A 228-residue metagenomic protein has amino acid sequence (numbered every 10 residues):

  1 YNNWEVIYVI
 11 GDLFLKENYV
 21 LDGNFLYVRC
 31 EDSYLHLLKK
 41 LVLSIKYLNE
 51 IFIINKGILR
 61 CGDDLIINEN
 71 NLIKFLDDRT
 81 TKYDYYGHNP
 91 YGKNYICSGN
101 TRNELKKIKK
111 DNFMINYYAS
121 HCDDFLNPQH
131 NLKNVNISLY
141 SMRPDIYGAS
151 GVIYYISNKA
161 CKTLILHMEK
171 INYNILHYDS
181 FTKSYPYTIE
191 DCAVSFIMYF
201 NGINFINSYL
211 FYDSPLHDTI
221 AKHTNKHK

Functional and structural regions predicted by a protein language model:
Y1-W4: Short, acidic, metal-binding catalytic loop of nucleotide-sugar glycosyltransferases
V6-Y8, R60, Y85: Structural beta-sheet core signal
I7-K56, E69: Active-site-proximal specificity loops/subdomain of glycosyltransferases
V9-D12, E31, G62, N89 (+3 more regions): Structured beta-strand/turn binding interfaces of compact recognition modules in eukaryotic regulators
F14, N49-F52, T80, E169-N172 (+1 more regions): Eukaryotic basic, amphipathic alpha-helical target segments in cytosolic regions
I58, G62-I66: The conserved acidic donor/metal-binding loop of glycosyltransferases
L65-F196, F200: Conserved catalytic core of nucleotide-sugar-dependent glycosyltransferases
G202-K228: PAPS-dependent sulfotransferase catalytic core
